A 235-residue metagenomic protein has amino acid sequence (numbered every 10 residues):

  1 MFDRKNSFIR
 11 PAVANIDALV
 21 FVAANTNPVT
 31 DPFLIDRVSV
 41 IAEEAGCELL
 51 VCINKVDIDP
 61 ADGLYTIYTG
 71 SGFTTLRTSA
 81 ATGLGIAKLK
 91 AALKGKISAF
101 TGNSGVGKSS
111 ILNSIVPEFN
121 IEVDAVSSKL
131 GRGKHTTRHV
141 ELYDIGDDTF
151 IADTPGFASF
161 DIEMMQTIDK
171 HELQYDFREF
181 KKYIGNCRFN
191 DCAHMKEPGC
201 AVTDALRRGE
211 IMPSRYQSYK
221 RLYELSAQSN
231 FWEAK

Functional and structural regions predicted by a protein language model:
M1-L19, A24-T26, V40-L49, V56 (+2 more regions): Helix-rich effector regions associated with P-loop NTPase G domains
N6, P32, D62, G83-I86 (+1 more regions): Structural motif corresponding to alpha-helix initiation and N-cap regions
N27-V29, A99: Short beta-strands and strand-coil junctions in structured, solvent-facing domains, enriched
D31-P32, P60-L64, D161-M164: Conserved ATPase-coupling elements of RecA-like P-loop NTPase cores
L34-R37: Charged helix-capping and loop-helix junction motifs
K55-V106: Canonical P-loop GTPase G-domain recognition
K108-D124: A conserved segment at the C-terminal end of the G1
